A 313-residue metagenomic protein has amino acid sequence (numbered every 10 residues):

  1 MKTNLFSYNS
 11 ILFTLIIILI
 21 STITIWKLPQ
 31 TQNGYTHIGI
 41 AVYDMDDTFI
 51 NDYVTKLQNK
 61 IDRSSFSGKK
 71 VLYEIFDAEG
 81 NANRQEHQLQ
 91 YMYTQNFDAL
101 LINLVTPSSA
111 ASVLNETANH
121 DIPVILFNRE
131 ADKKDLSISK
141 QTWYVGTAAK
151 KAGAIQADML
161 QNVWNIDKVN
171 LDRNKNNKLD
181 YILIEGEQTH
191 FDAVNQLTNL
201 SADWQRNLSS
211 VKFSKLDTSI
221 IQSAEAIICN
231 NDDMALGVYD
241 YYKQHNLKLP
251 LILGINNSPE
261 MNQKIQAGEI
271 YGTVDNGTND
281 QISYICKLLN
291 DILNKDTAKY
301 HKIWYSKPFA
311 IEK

Functional and structural regions predicted by a protein language model:
L12-F13, D280-K313: Hinge/cleft segment of the Venus flytrap/periplasmic-binding protein
I38-L57, E74-E86, Q95, L104-P107 (+2 more regions): Extracytoplasmic "Venus flytrap"
Q58-I75: Signal peptide-proximal N-terminal region of secreted/periplasmic/extracellular or secretory-lumen proteins
A82-D98, K212-S223: Short, well-structured alpha-helical segments in soluble
I102-N119, V124, N207-N262: Hydrophobic alpha-helical
V113-K151, S258-Q266: Flexible loop/hinge segments that line or gate small-molecule binding clefts
W143-L171, N257-M261, G277-N294: Hydrophobic alpha-helical segments within soluble ligand-binding/sensing domains
N170-L179: Acidic, glycine-anchored loop motifs typical of Ca2+
